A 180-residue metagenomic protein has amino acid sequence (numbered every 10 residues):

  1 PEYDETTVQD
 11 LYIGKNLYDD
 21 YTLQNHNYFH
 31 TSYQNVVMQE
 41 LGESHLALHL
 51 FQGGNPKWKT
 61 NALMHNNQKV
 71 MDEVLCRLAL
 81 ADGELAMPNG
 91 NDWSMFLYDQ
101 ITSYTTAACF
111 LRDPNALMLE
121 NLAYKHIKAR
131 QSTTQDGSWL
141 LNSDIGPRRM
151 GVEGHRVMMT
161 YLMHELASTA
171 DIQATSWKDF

Functional and structural regions predicted by a protein language model:
P1-D179: Extracellular polysaccharide-recognition and catalytic grooves
